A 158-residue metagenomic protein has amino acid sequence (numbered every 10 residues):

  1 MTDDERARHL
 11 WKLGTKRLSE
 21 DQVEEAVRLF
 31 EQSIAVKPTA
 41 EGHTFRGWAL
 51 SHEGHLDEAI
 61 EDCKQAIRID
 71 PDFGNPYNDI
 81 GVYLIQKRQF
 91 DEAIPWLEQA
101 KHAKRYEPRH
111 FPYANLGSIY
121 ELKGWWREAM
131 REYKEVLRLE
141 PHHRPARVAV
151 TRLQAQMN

Functional and structural regions predicted by a protein language model:
M1-D4, L122-N158: Terminal, low-structured helical/coil segments at or just beyond the last alpha-helical repeat
D3-E41, F45, H52: Alpha-helical segment of the N-proximal tetratricopeptide repeat
D4, K37-P38, P71, R105-E107 (+1 more regions): Short coil turns that delineate tetratricopeptide repeat
S19-L29, E53-Q65, K87-H102, K123-E132 (+1 more regions): Structural signature of tandem alpha-helical TPR/SEL1-like repeats, specifically the intra-repeat loop/turn
G42-H43, P76, H110-P112, A146: TPR alpha-solenoid repeat register
